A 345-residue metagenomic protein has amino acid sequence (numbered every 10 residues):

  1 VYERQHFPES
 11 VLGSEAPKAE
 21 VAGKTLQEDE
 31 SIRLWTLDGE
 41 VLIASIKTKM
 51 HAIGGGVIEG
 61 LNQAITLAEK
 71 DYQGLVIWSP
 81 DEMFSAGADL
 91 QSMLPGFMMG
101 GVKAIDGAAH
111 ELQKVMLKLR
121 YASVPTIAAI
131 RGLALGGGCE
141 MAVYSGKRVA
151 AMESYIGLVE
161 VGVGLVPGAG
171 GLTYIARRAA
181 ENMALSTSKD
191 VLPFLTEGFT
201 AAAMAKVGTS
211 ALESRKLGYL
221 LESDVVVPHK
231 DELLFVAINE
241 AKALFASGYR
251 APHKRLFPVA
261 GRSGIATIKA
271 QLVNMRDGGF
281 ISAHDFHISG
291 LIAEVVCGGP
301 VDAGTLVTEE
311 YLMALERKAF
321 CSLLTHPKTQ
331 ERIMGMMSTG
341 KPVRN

Functional and structural regions predicted by a protein language model:
V1-W78, N182-K206, S210, E222 (+1 more regions): Intrinsically disordered, low-complexity segments enriched in small/flexible residues
V41-S45, I58-G100, H110-A129, A151-Y155: A structural preference for short, pocket-lining loop segments at secondary-structure junctions
I46-T48, F97, E160, G218: Short, histidine-centered active-site or binding-site loop motifs used for metal coordination, general acid-base
M50-H51, M83, L133, L165: Short strand->helix junction
G54, M98, V102-I105: Flexible, glycine- and charge-enriched loops at secondary-structure boundaries
I77, D89, M141-A142, S214 (+1 more regions): Hydrophobic/aromatic residues within transmembrane alpha-helices of multi-pass small-molecule transporters
P95, K216, S338: Phosphate-coordinating loops and pocket residues in cytosolic domains that bind phosphorylated ligands
I105-A109, Q113, L117-L256: Conserved catalytic cores of soluble enzyme domains, especially glycine-rich substrate-binding beta-alpha loops
